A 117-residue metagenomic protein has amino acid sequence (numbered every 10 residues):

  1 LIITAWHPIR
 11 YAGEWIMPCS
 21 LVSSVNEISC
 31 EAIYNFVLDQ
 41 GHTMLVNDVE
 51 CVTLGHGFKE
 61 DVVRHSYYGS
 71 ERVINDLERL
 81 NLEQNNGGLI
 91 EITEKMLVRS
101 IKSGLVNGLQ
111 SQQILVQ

Functional and structural regions predicted by a protein language model:
L1-Q117: HINT/intein-family self-processing domains that catalyze protein splicing or autoproteolytic maturation of precursor
